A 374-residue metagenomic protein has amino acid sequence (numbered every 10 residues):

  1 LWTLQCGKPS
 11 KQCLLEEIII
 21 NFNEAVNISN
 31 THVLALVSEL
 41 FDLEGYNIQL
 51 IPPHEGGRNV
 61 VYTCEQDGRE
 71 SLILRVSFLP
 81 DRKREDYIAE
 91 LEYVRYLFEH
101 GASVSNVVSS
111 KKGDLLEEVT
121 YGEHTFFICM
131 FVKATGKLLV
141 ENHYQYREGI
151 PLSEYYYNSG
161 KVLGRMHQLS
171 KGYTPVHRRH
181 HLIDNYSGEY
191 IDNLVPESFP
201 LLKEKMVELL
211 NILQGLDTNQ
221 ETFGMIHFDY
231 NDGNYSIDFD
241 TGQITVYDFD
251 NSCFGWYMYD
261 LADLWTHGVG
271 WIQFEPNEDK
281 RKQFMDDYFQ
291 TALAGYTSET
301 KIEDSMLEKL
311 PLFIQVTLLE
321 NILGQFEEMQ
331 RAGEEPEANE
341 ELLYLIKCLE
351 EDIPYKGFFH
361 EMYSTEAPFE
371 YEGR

Functional and structural regions predicted by a protein language model:
T3-K112, F239, A367-R374: Conserved NTP-binding catalytic cores of kinases and kinase-like/nucleotidyltransferase enzymes across multiple kinase
N21-V26, H177-L216, G270: Active-site catalytic-loop/activation-segment of kinase and kinase-like phosphoryl-transfer enzymes
G57-G68, I73-L74, N211-Y259, Y371-R374: Active-site acidic catalytic loop and adjacent metal/ATP-binding pocket of ATP-dependent phosphoryl transfer enzymes
E70-G172: ATP-binding pocket architecture of kinase catalytic cores
F131-Y146, G188, L319-A332: A glycine-centered beta->alpha junction motif in the catalytic cores of kinase/phosphotransferase enzymes
E154, D304-I314: All-alpha amphipathic helical-bundle segments outside canonical DNA-binding/catalytic cores that form hydrophobic
M258-T300, Q315-A332: Active-site activation/catalytic loop segments of kinase-like enzymes and analogous catalytic loops in related
E320-R374: ATP/Mg2+ or Mg2+-diphosphate-binding catalytic cores that bind nucleotide phosphates or diphosphates via glycine-rich
